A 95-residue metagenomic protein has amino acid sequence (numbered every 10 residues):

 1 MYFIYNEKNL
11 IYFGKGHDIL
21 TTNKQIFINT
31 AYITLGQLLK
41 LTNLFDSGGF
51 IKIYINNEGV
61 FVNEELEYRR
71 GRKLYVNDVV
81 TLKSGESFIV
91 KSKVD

Functional and structural regions predicted by a protein language model:
M1-I19: N-terminal amphipathic/basic-hydrophobic helices that include classical n-h-c signal peptides and signal-anchor
N9, I19, Q37-K40, T81: Acidic/proline-rich low-complexity IDRs
G14, I28-N29, N57: A short alpha-helix capping/helix-coil boundary motif
L20-I33: A detector for short, charged/polar N-terminal pre-domain segments
A31, E58, E86: A generic "binding-loop/recognition-motif" signal
T34-V76: A basic, amphipathic helix-loop patch mediating RNA/tRNA/ribosome contacts
Y75-D95: C-terminal structural segments of small proteins and small subunits
